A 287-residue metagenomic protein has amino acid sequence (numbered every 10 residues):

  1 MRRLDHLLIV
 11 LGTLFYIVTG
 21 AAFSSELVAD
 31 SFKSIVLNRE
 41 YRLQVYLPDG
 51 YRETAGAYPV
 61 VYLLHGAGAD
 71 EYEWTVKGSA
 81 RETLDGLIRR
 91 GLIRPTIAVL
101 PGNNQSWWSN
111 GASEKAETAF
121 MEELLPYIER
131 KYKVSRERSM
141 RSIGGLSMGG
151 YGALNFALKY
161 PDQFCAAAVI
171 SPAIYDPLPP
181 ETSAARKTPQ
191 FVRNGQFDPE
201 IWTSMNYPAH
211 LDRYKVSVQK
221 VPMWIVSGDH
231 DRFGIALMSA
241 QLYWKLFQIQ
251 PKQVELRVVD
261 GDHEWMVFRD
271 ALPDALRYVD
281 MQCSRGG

Functional and structural regions predicted by a protein language model:
M1-H6: Positively charged n-region of N-terminal signal peptides that target proteins for export
L8-T19: Bacterial N-terminal signal peptides
F23-G287: Non-catalytic cap/lid and distal C-terminal segments of serine-dependent acyl enzymes
